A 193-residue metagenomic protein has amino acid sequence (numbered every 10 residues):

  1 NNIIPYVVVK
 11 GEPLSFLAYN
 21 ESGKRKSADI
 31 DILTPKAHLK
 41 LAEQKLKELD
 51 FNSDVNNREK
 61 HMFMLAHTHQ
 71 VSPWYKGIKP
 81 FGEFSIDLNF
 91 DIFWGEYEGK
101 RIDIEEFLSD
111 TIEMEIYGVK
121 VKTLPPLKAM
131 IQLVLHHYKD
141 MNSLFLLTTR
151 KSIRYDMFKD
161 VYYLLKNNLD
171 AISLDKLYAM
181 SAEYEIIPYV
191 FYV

Functional and structural regions predicted by a protein language model:
N1-A28, T34-V193: Conserved NTP-donor binding/palm subdomain of two-metal-ion nucleotidyltransferases/polymerases, i.e., the charged
